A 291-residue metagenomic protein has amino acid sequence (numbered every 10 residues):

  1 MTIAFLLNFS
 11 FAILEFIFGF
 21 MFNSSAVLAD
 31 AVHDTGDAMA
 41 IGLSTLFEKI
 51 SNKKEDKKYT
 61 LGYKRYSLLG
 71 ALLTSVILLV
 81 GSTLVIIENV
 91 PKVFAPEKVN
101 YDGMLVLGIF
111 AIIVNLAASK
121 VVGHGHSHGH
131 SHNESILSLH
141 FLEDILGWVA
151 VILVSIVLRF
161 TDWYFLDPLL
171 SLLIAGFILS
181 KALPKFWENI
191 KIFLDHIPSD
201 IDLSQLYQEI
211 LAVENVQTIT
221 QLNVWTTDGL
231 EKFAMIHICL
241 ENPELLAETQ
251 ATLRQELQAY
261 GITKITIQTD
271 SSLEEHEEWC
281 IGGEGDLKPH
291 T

Functional and structural regions predicted by a protein language model:
M1-F9, K264: Topogenic membrane-insertion module of multi-pass membrane proteins
F9-E15: Alpha-helical phosphate/pyrophosphate-handling elements in metalloenzyme active cores
I17-L28: Short, hydrophobic transmembrane alpha-helix segments
A26, V32, A40-T291: Alpha-helical transmembrane segments and adjacent TM-loop junctions that form the membrane-embedded core of multi-pass
G36: A phosphate-binding glycine/aspartate-rich beta-alpha loop in the early core of alpha/beta enzymes
